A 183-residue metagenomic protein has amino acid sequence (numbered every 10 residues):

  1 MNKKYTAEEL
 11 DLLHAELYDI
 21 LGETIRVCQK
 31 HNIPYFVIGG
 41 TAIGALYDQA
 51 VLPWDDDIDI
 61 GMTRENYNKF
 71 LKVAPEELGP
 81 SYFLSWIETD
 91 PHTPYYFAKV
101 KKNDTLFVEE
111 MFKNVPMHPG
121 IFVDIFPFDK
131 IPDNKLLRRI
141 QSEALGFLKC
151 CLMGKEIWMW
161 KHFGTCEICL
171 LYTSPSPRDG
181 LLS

Functional and structural regions predicted by a protein language model:
M1-I38: Helical scaffold of the NTase/Pol beta-like nucleotidyltransferase catalytic core
Y5-L12, H31, G61-M62, H92 (+2 more regions): Membrane-interface amphipathic segments in extracytoplasmic regions
L17-I20, G61-K101: Metal-dependent nucleotidyltransferase catalytic core
I25-I58, Y67: Active-site nucleotide-donor binding segment shared across nucleotidyl transfer reactions
W86-G146: Internal, conserved structured core segments that host functional sites
L136, M159-K161, T165-L171: Alpha-helical structural context detector biased toward long hydrophobic helices
L145-M159: Short, cationic low-complexity segments
Y172-L182: Single conserved hydrophobic/aromatic residue that forms the stacking wall/gate of nucleotide- or nucleobase-binding
